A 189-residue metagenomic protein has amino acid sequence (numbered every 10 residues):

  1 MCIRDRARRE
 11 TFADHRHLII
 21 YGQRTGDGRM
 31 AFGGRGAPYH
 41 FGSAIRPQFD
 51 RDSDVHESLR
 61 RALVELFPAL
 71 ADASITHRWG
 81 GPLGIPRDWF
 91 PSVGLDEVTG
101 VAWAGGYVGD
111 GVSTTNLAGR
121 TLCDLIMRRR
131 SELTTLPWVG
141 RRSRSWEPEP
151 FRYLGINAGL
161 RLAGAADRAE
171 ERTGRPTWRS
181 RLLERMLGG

Functional and structural regions predicted by a protein language model:
R4-T99, W178-G189: Active-site substrate-recognition segment that forms the wall of the catalytic cavity or substrate channel
E97-A102, Y107-G189: C-terminal lid/capping helical subdomain adjacent to the catalytic/cofactor pocket in oxidative enzymes
